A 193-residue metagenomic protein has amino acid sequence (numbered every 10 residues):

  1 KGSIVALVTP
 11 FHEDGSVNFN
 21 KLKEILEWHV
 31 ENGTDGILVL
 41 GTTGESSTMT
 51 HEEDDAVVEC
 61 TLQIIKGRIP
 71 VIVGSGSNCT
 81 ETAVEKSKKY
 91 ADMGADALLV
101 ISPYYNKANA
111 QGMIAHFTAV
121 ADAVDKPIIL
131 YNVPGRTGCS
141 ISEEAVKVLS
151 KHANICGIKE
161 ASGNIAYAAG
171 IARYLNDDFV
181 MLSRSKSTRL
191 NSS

Functional and structural regions predicted by a protein language model:
K1-V5, T9-S140: Active-site beta->alpha loop and helix N-cap motifs at the rims of alpha/beta catalytic domains
R68, H152-A153: Acidic-histidine catalytic/liganding microenvironments
S75-N78, S162-A166, R184-S187: Short beta->alpha linker loops
A83-K88, M113-I114, G138-K151, Y167-L175: Distinct, well-ordered alpha-helical segments
L98-L99, A153-G163, F179-S183: Catalytic beta/alpha-barrel core
V133-G138, E160-A161, S185: Short coil/turn segments
T188-S193: Conserved small/polar residues in nucleotide/adenosyl-binding loops
